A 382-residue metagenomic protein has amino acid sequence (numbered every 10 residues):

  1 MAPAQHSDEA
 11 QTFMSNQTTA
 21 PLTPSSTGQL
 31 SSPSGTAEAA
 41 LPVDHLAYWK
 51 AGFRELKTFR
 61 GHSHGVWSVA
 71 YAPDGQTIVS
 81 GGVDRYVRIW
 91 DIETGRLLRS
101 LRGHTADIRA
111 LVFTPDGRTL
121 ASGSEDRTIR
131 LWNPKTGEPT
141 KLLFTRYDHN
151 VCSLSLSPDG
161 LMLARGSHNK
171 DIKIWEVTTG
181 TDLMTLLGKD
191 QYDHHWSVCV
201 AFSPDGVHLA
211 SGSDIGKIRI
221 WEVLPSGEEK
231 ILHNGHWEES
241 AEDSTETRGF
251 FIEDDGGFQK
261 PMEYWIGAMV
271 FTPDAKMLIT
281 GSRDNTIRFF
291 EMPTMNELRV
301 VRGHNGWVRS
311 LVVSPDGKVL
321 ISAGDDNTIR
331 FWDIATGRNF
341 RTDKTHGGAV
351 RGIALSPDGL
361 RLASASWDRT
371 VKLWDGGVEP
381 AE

Functional and structural regions predicted by a protein language model:
A2-E382: WD40-repeat beta-propeller superdomains and closely related acidic/aromatic-rich repeat-like regions
